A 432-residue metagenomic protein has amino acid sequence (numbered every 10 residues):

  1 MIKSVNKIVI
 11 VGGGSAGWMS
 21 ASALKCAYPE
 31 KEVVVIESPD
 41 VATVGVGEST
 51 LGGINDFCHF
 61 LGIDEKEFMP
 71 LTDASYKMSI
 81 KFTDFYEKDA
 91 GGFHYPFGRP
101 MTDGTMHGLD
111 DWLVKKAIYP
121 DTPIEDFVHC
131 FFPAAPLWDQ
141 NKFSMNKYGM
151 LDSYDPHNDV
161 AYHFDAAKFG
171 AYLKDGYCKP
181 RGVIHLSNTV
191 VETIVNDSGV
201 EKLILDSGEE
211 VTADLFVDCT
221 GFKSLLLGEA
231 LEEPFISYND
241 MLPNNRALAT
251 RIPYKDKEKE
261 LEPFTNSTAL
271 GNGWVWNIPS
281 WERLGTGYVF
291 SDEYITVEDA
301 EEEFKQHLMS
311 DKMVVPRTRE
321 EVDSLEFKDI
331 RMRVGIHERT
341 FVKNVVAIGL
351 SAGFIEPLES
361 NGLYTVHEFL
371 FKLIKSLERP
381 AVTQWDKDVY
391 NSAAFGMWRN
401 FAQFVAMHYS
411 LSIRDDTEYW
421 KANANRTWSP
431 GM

Functional and structural regions predicted by a protein language model:
K3-G14: Beta1/beta-strand and adjacent pyrophosphate-binding region of the FAD-binding site in flavoprotein oxidoreductases
G17: N-terminal Rossmann-fold NAD(P) dinucleotide-binding loop
K25-V46: Glycine-rich FAD pyrophosphate-binding loop
V46-W138: Dinucleotide-binding Rossmann-like beta1-alpha1 core, especially the glycine-rich loop that anchors the ADP
L151-A300: Predominantly flavin-linked oxidoreductase catalytic cores and closely associated redox partners
A269-R331, S351-T365, S376-R379, T383: Conserved FAD/dinucleotide-binding core of flavoprotein oxidoreductases
K328-A347, G353: FAD-binding beta-loop-beta segment adjacent to the flavin cofactor pocket
E359, K372-A422: Active-site-proximal substrate-binding core of FAD-dependent oxidoreductases
